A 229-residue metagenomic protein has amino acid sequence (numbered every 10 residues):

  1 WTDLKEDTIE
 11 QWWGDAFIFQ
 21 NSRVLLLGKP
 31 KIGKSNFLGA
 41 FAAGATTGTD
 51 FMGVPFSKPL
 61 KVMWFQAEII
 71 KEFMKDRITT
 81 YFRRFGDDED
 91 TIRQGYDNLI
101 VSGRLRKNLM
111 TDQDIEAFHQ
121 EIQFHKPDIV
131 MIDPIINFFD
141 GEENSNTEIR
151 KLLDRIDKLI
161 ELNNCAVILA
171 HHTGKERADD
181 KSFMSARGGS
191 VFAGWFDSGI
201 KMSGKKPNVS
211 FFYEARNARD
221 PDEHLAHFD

Functional and structural regions predicted by a protein language model:
W1-I9: Conserved adenine-nucleotide phosphate-binding loops and their immediately adjacent elements
T2, G14, F56-T147, K151 (+2 more regions): Conserved inter-motif catalytic segment of the P-loop NTP-binding fold
I9-F19, V167-A170: Short, contiguous hydrophobic alpha-helices characteristic of membrane insertion segments
W13-D87, A193-W195: Walker A/P-loop NTP-binding active-site region of P-loop NTPases, recognizing the glycine-rich GxxxxGKT/S
Q20, P59-K61, Y96, N164 (+1 more regions): A structure-centric signal for secondary-structure junctions around beta-strands
R23, I135-N137, T173: Short connector loops/turns at beta-strand edges and beta->alpha or beta->beta junctions
L25-L26, K31, S35-N36, F65 (+2 more regions): Phosphate-binding/switch region of NTP-binding enzymes
